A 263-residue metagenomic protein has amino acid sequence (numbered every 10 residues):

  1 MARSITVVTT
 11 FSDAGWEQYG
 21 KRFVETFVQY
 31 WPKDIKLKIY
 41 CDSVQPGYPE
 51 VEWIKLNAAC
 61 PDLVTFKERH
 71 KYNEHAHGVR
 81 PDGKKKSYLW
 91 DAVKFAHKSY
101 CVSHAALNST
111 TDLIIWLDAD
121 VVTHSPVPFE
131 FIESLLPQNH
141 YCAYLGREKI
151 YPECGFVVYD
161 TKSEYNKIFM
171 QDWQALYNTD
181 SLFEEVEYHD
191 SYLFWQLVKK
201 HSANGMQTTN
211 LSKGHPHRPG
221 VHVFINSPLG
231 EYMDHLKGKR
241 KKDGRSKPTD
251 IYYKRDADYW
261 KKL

Functional and structural regions predicted by a protein language model:
M1-K21: N-proximal low-complexity "stem/linker" segments adjacent to membrane-targeting elements
S4, D34-K36: Residues at the starts of beta-strands that form the adenosine-phosphate
T26-D34: Short, acidic, metal-binding catalytic loop of nucleotide-sugar glycosyltransferases
I39-P46: Short, polar loop motifs at secondary-structure junctions
P46-N108: Active-site-proximal specificity loops/subdomain of glycosyltransferases
K94-A143: GT-A fold catalytic core of metal-dependent nucleotide-sugar glycosyltransferases, centered on the diacidic
H124-Y188: Conserved catalytic core of nucleotide-sugar-dependent glycosyltransferases
S163-L263: Catalytic core and acceptor-binding pocket of nucleotide-sugar-dependent glycosyltransferases
